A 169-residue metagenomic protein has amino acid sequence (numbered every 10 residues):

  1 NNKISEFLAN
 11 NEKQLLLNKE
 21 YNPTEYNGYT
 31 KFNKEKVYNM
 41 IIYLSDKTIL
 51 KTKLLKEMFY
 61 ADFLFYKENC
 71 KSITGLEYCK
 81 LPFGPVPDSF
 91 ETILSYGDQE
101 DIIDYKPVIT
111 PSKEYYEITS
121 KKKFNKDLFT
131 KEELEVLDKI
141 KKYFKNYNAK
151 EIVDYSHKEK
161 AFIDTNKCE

Functional and structural regions predicted by a protein language model:
K3-E169: Domain-edge interaction signal
